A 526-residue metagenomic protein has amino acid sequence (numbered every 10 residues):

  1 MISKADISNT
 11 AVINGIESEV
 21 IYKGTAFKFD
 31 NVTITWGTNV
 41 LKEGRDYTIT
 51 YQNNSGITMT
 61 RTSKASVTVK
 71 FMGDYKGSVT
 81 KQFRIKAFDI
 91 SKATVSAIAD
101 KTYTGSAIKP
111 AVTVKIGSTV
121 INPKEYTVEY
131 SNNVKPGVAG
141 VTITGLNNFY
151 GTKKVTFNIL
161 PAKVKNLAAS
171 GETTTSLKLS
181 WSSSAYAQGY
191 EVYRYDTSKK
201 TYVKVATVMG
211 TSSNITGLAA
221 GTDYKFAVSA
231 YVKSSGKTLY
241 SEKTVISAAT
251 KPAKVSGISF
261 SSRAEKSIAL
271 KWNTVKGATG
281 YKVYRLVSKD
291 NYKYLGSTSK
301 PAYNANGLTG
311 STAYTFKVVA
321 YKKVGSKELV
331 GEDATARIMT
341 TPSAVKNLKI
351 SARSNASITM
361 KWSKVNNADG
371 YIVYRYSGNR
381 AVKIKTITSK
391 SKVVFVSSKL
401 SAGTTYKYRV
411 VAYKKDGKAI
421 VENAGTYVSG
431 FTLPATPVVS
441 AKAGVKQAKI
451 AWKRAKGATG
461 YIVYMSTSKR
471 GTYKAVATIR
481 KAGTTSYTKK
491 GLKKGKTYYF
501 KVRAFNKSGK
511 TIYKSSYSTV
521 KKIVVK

Functional and structural regions predicted by a protein language model:
I2-N39, A87-T119: Solvent-exposed, low-complexity, repeat-rich "mucin-like" stalks and linkers
I21-K23, A99-T104, G171-K178, M209-S212 (+6 more regions): Ser/Thr- and Asn-enriched, surface-exposed coil loops between beta-strands
T35-G37, K115-G117, Y193-T197, A227 (+7 more regions): Predominantly extracellular/luminal cell-surface or secreted proteins
T38-K76, V120-G151, V155: Serine/threonine-rich, repeat-prone extracellular segments and beta-strand-based repeat modules of secreted/surface
T62-S66, P136-G140, A187, G221-D223 (+6 more regions): Extracellular Ig-like/FN3 beta-sandwich strand-entry sites
P161-A185, A220, T238-G277, G310 (+5 more regions): Pro/Thr/Ser/Gly-rich low-complexity, intrinsically disordered linker/stalk tracts
E191-A219, K282-T309, Y374-S401, Y464-K493: Recognizes extended acidic, P/S/T-rich segments that occur within or adjacent to Ig-like beta-sandwich modules
I215-S234, A305-G325, S397-G417, K489-G509: Beta-strand-rich modules
